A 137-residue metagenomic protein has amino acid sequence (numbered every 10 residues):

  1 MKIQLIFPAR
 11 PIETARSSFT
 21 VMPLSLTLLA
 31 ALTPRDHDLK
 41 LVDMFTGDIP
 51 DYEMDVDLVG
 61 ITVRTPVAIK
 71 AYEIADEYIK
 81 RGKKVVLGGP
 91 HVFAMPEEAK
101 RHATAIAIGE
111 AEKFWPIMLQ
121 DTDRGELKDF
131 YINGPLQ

Functional and structural regions predicted by a protein language model:
M1-T20: Short glycine-rich His-centered loop
K2, F19, S25, L29-Q137: Glycine-rich beta-alpha loop elements in corrinoid/cobalamin-binding modules across cobalamin-dependent enzymes
